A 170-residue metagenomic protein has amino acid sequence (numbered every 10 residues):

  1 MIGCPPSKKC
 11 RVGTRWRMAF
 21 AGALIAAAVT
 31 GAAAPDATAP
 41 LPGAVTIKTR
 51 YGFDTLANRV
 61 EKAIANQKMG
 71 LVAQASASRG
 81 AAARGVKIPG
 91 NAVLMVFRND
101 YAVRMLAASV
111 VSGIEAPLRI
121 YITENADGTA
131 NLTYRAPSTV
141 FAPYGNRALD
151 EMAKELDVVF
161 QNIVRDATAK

Functional and structural regions predicted by a protein language model:
P5-F20: Bacterial N-terminal signal peptides that target proteins for export
A19-A28: Bacterial N-terminal signal peptides
A28-A34: C-terminal segment of classical bacterial N-terminal signal peptides
P35-K68, R165: Terminal, regulation- and interaction-focused segments at domain boundaries
T49-A57, Q74, N146-L149, A153 (+1 more regions): Solvent-exposed, acidic/flexible segments
E61, A65-L118, I122, P137: Compact, glycine-rich, soluble single-domain proteins
R119-N146: Beta-strand/loop substructures that line and gate deep hydrophobic ligand-binding cavities in soluble
S138-K170: C-terminal partner/receptor-binding element of secreted or periplasmic proteins
